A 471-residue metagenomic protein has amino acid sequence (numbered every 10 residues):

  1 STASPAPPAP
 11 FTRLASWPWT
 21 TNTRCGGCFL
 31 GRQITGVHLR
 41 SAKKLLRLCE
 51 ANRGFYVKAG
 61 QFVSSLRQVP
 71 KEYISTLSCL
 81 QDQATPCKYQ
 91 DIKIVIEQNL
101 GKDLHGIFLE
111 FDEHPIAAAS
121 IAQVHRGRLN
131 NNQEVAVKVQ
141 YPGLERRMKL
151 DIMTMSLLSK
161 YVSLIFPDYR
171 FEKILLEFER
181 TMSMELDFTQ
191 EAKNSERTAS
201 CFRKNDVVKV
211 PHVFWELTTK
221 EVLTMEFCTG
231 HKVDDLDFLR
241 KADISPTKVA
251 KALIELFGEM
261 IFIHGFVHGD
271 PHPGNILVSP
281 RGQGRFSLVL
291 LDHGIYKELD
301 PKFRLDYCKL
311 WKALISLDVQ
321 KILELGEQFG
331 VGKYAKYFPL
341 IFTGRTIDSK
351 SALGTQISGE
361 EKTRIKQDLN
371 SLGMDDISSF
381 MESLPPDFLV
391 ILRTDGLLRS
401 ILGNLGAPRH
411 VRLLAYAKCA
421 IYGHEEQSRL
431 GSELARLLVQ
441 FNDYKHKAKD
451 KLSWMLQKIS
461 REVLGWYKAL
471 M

Functional and structural regions predicted by a protein language model:
S1-Q123, N131-Q133, R146-L175, S379 (+3 more regions): N-terminal accessory/targeting segments that precede structured cores
T35, L39, L66, T219 (+2 more regions): Helix-rich C-lobe and terminal helical cap/extension of kinase-like folds
F62, V95, N99, L158-Y161 (+10 more regions): Generic, well-ordered alpha-helical scaffold segments in large soluble proteins
S78-T85, E145-L150, K160-V267, S279-F286 (+1 more regions): ATP-dependent phospho-/nucleotidyl transfer catalytic cores
L104-I116, C201-V222, V411-K418: Long, charged, glycine-rich C-terminal linkers/tails
R126, Q133-Y141: Glycine-rich ATP phosphate-binding loop
G127-R128, P271: Conserved beta3 strand of the Hanks-type protein kinase catalytic N-lobe
G274-V278: Hydrophobic residue at the +6 position relative to the catalytic HRD Asp in the kinase catalytic loop
